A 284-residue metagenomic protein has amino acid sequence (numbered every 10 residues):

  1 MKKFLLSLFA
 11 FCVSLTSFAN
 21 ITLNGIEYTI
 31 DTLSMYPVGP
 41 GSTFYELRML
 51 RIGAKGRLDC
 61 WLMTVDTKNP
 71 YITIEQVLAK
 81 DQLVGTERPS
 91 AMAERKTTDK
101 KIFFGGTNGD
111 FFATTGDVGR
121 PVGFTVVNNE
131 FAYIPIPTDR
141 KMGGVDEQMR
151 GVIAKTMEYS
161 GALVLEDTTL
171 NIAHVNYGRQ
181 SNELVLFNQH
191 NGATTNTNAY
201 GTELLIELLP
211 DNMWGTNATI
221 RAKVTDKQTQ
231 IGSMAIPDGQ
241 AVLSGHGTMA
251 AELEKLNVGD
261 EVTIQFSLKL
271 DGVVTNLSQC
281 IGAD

Functional and structural regions predicted by a protein language model:
M1-T22: Bacterial Sec-dependent N-terminal signal peptides
N20-V242: Zymogen propeptides
T115, T263-S267: Residue-level recognition of conserved beta-strand edge/terminus positions
A132, S278-D284: Short peripheral tails and domain-boundary helices/loops at the edges of structured domains
T225, T248, G259, K269: Cysteine-nucleophile amide-bond enzymes
A241-K255: Short alpha-helix capping/helix-loop boundary micro-motifs
L256-T263: Loop/turn positions that initiate beta-strands
S267-Q279: Short, Lys/Arg- and Gly-enriched loop/turn segments at beta-strand edges
